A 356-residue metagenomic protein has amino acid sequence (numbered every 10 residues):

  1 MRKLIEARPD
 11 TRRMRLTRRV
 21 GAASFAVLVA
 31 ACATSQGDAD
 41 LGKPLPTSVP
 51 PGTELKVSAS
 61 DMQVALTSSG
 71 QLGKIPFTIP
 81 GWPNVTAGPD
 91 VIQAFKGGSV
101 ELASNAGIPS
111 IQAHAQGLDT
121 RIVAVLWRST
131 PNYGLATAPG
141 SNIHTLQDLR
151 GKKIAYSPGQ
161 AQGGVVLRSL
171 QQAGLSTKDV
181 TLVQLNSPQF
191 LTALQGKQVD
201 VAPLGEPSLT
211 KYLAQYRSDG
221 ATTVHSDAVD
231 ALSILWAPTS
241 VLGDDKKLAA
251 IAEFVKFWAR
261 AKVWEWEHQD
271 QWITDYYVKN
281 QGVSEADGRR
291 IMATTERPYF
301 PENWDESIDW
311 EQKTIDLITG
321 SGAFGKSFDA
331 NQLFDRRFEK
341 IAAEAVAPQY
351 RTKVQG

Functional and structural regions predicted by a protein language model:
K3-G21: Bacterial N-terminal signal peptides that target proteins for export
L28-A31: C-terminal motif of bacterial Sec signal peptides marking the signal peptidase cleavage site
A33-Q36: Bacterial signal peptide processing site
D38-S176, T181-Q184, D200-E206, S226-V229: Short, glycine-/small- and polar/acidic-enriched structural segments that line small-molecule recognition paths
I108, Q189-N280: Pocket-lining segment of extracytoplasmic ligand-binding domains
S129-L135, A231-S240, T314: Small-molecule pocket liners
D245-G325: Secondary-structure end/capping motifs
D316-G356: Conserved C-terminal helix/tail region of periplasmic/extracytoplasmic solute-binding proteins
